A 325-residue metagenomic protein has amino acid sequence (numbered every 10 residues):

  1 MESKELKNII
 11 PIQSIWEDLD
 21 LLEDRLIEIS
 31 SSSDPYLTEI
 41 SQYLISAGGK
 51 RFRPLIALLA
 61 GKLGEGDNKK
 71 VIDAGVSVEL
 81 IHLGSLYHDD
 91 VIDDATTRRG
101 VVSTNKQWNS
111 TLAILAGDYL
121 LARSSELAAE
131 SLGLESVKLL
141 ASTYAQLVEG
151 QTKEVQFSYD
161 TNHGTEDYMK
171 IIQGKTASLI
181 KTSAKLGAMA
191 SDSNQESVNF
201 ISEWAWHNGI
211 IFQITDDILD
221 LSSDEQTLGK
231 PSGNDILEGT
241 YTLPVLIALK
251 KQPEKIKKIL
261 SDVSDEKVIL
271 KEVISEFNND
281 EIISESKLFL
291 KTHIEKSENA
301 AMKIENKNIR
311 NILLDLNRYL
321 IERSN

Functional and structural regions predicted by a protein language model:
M1-N325: All-alpha prenyltransferase/terpene-synthase fold signal
